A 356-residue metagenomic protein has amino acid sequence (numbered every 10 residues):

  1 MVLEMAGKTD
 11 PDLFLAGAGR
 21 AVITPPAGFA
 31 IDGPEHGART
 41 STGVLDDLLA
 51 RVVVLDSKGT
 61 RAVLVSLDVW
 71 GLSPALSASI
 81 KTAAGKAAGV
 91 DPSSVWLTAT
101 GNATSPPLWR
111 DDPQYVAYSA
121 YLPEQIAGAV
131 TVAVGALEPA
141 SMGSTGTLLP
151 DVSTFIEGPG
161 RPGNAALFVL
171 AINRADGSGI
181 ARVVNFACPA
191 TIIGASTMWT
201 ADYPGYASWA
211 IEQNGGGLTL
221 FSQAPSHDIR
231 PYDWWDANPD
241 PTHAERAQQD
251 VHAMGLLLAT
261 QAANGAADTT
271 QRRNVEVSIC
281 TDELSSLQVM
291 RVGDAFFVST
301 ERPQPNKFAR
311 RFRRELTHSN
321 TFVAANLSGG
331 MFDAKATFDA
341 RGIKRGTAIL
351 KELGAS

Functional and structural regions predicted by a protein language model:
V2-T98, P106-A253, A266, T270-S356: Conserved beta-alpha junction segments in alpha/beta enzyme cores
L258: Anionic-ligand-binding alpha/beta catalytic cores of soluble enzymes and soluble regulatory domains that recognize
